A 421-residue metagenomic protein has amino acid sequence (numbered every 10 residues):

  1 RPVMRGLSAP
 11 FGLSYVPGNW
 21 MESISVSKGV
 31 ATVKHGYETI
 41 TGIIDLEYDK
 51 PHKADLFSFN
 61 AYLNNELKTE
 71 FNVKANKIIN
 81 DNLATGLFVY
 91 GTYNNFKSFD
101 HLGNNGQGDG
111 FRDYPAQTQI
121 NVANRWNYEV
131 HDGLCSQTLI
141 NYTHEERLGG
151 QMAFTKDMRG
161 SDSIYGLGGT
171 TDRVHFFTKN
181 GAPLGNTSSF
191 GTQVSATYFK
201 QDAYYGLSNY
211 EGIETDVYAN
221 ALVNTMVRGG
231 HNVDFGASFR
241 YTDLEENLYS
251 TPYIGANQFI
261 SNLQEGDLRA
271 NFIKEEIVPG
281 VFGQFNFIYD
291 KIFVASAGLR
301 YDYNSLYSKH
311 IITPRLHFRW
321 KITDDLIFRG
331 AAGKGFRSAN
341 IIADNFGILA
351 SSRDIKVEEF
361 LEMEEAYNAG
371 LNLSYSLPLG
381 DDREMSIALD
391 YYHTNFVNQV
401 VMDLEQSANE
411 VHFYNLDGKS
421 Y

Functional and structural regions predicted by a protein language model:
P2-K28, V122: Short acidic/polar hinge/loop motifs at secondary-structure boundaries that mediate gating or recognition
R5-S8, D100, G110-P115, G149-A153 (+6 more regions): Outer-membrane beta-barrel domain signature, especially the mid-to-C-terminal portions of large Gram-negative OMP
P10-S14, V26, E38-N60, F71-K74: N-terminal periplasmic accessory domains that precede and gate Gram-negative outer-membrane beta-barrel machines
L13-Y15, L63-N65, I78, R112-T118 (+8 more regions): Replace "Gram-negative outer membrane beta-barrel proteins" with "bacterial and organellar outer membrane beta-barrel
I40-G42, D55-F57, T69-V73, T118-N124 (+9 more regions): Hydrophobic, lipid-facing positions within transmembrane beta-strands of outer-membrane proteins
V89, G191-S195, F199-A203, K321 (+2 more regions): Membrane-embedded beta-barrel scaffold of Gram-negative outer-membrane proteins
N94-L102, Q107-N121, N127-F190, A196-E214: Flexible loop and strand-edge segments within Gram-negative outer membrane beta-barrel domains
H131, L139, N180, R228-D234 (+3 more regions): Structural signature of Gram-negative outer-membrane beta-barrels, strongest in the C-terminal barrel of TonB-dependent
